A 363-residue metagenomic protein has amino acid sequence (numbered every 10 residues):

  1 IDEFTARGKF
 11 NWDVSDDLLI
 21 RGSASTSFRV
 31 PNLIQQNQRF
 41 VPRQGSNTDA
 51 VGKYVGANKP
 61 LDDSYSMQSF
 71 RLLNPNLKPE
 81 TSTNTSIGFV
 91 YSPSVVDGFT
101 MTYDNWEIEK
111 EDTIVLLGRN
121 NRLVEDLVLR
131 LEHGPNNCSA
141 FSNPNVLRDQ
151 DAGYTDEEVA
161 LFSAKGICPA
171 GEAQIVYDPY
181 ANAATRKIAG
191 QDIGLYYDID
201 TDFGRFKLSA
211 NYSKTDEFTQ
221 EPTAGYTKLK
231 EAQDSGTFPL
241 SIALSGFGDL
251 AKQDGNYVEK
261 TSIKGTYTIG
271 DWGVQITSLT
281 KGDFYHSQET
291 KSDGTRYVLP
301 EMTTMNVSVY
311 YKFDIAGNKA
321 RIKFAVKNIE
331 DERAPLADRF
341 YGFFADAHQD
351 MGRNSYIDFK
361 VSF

Functional and structural regions predicted by a protein language model:
I1, A24-V30, N37-R39, T83-T85 (+8 more regions): Transmembrane beta-strands of outer-membrane beta-barrel pores
I1-G56, M67-D97, D104-I108: Structural signature of Gram-negative outer-membrane beta-barrels, strongest in the C-terminal barrel of TonB-dependent
A6, I20-G22, I87, F99-Y103 (+8 more regions): Transmembrane beta-strands of outer-membrane beta-barrel proteins
D13-D17, R29, S82, S94-V96 (+8 more regions): Outer-membrane beta-barrel channels and translocator barrels
D17, S94-T100, G134-S139, N145-D149 (+4 more regions): Short loop/turn motifs that connect adjacent beta-strands in outer-membrane beta-barrel proteins
R43, L208-D314, E330-D331: C-terminal beta-barrel architecture of Gram-negative outer-membrane proteins
S46-L72, R119-I188, G225, S235-N256 (+2 more regions): Flexible glycine-rich, low-complexity coil/linker segments exposed to the extracellular/periplasmic environment
E109-E111, D216-T219, T223, Q275-E289 (+1 more regions): C-terminal beta-signal and adjacent terminal beta-strands/loops of Gram-negative outer-membrane beta-barrel proteins
